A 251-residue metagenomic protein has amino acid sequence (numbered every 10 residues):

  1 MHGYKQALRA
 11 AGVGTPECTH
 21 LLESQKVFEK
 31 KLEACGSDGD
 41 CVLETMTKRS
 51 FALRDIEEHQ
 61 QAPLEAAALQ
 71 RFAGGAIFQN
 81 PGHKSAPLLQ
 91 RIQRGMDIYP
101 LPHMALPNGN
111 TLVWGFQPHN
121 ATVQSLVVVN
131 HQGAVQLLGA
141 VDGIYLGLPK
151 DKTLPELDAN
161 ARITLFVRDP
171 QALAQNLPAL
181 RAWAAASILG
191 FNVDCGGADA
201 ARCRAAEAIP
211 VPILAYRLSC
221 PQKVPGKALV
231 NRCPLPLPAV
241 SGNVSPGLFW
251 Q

Functional and structural regions predicted by a protein language model:
M1-A68, H119-T122, W250: N-terminal alpha-helical modules
M1-A7, E57-Q117, W250: N-terminal secretory signal peptides
M1-G14, V27, P107-D142: Short N-proximal segments of mature Sec-exported proteins
L8-L32, Q136-G139, G143-L165: Flexible, solvent-exposed short loops/turns enriched in glycine
P16-H20, C41, A68, P87 (+3 more regions): Exposed alpha-helical structural elements
C35, P118-A121, G143-L146, Q171-A172: Solvent-exposed loop/turn segments at secondary-structure junctions within structured extracellular/periplasmic domains
A52, H59-I77, G147-W250: C-terminal partner/receptor-binding element of secreted or periplasmic proteins
Q93, H131-Q132, D158-A159: Intrinsically disordered, low-complexity terminal and linker regions enriched in polar/acidic and proline-rich content
